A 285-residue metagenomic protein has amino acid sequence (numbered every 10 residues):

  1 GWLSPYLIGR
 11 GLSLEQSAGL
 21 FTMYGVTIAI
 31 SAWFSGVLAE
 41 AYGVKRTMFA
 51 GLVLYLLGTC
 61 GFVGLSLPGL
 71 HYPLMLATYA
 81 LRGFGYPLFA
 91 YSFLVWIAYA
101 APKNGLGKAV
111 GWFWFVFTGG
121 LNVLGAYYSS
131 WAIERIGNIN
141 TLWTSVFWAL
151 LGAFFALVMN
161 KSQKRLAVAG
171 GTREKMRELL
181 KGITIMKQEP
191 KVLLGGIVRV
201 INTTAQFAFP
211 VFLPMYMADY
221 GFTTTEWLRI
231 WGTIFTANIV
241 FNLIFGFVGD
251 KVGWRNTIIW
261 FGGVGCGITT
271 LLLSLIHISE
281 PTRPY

Functional and structural regions predicted by a protein language model:
G25-W33, N122-V123, F235-L243: Residue-level signature of mid-helix packing/kink "hotspots" within the transmembrane helices of 12-pass Major
A32-G43, I133, N242-W254: Helix-to-loop junctions at the C-terminal end of transmembrane segments in multipass secondary transporters
A41-L52, K251-G263: Cytoplasmic membrane-interface "Motif A"-like loop-to-helix N-cap segments of 12-TM Major Facilitator Superfamily
V53-G69, G265-I276: C-terminal ends and interior cores of transmembrane alpha-helices in multi-pass membrane transporters/permeases
T78-V116: Cytoplasmic helix-loop-helix junction between adjacent transmembrane helices in 12-TM secondary transporters
T141-L157: Symmetry-related core transmembrane helices of the 12-TM Major Facilitator Superfamily/SLC fold
Q163-G196: Juxtamembrane intracellular "pre-TM" segments in multi-pass secondary transporters
I276-Y285: Single conserved hydrophobic/aromatic residue that forms the stacking wall/gate of nucleotide- or nucleobase-binding
